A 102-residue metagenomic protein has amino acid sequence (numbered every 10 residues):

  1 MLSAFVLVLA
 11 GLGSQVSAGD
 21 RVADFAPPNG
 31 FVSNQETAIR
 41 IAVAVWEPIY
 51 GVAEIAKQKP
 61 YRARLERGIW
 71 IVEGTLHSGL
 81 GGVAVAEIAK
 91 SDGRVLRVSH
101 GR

Functional and structural regions predicted by a protein language model:
L2-G13: Bacterial N-terminal signal peptides
G13-Q15, N34: General structural signal for secondary-structure boundaries
F25-Q58: Short, non-transmembrane alpha-helical segments in secretory-pathway proteins
A53-R102: Exposed beta-strand-loop-beta-strand "reactive/processing" segments of non-cytosolic proteins
